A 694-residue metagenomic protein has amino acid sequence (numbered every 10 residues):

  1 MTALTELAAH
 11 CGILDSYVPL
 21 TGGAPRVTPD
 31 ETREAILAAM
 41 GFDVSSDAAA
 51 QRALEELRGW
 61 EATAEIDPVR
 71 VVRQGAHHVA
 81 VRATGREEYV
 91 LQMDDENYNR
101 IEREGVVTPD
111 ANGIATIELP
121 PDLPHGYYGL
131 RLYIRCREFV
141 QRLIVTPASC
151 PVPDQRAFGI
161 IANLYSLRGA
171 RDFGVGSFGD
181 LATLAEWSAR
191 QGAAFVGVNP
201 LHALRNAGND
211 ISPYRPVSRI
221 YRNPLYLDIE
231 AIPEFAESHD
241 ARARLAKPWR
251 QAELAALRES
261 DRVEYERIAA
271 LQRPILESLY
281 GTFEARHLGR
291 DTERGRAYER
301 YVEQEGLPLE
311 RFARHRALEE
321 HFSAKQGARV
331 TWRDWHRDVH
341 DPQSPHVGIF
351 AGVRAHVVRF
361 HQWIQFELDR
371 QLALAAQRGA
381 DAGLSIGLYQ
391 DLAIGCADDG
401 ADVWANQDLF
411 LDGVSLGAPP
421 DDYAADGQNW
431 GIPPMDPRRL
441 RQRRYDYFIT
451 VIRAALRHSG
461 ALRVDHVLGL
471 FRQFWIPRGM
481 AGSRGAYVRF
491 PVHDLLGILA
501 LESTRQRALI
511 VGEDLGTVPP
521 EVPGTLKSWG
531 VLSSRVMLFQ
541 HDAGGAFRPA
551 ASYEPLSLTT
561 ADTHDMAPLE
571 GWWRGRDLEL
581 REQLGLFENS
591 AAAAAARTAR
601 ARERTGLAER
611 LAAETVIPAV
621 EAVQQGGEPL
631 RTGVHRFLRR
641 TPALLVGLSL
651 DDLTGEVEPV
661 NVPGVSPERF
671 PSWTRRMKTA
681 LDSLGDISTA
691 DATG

Functional and structural regions predicted by a protein language model:
A38-G75, R82, R86-E104, P109-N112 (+4 more regions): Acidic/aromatic-lined carbohydrate-recognition and catalytic surfaces of CAZymes acting on diverse glycans
F158-A162, V196-V198, L388-Q390, L462 (+4 more regions): Hydrophobic faces of well-ordered beta-strands that scaffold small-molecule active sites in alpha/beta enzyme cores
G197-A207, L392-A397, D465-L470, E513-G516 (+1 more regions): Short, solvent-exposed turn/loop segments enriched in Gly/Ser/Thr/Pro and often Arg
S212-H239, D402-D426, G485-L496, V531-A543: Acidic, His- and aromatic-enriched active-site or binding-groove loops in soluble protein domains that engage sugars
A297, D426, D514-L653, V657: Conserved alpha/beta catalytic core and glycan-binding cleft of carbohydrate-active enzymes
I364-A382, R444-V531: Active-site neighborhood of glycoside hydrolase catalytic domains
S385-A454, H458, Q473-V488: Substrate-binding/active-site clefts of carbohydrate-active enzymes
D652-I687: Low-complexity, glycine/alanine/valine/leucine- and proline-rich hydrophobic stretches
